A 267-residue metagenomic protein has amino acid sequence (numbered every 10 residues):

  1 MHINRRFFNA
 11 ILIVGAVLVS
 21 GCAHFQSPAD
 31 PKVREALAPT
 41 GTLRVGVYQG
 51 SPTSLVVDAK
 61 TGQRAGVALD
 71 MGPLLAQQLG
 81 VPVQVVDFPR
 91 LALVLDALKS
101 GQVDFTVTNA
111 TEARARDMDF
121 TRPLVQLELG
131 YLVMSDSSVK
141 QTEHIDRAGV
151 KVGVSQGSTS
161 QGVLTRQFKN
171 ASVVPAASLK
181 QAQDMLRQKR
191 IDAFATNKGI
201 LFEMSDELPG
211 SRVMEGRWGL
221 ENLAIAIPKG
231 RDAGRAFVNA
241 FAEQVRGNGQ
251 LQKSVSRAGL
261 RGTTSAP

Functional and structural regions predicted by a protein language model:
H2-I11: Bacterial N-terminal signal peptides that target proteins for export
V19-G21: C-terminal motif of bacterial Sec signal peptides marking the signal peptidase cleavage site
A23-P28, G66-Q78, S137, E143-D146 (+4 more regions): Extended ligand-binding regions for polar small-molecule ligands
Q26-N109, N248, R257: Extracytoplasmic small-molecule ligand-binding "clamshell" domains of the periplasmic binding protein/Venus flytrap
V47-P52, T61-Q78, G130-Q181, K198-I200 (+1 more regions): Bilobed "Venus flytrap"/periplasmic-binding protein-like clamshell domains and structurally analogous long
Q49, V125-D136, K198, F202-E243 (+1 more regions): Periplasmic-binding protein-like
P73, Q77, P82-D146, R212-R217: Acidic, polar ligand-binding/catalytic clefts
D104-T108, D192-N197: Paired acidic/hydrophobic, glycine-rich loop segments that form the ligand-binding mouth/hinge of periplasmic-binding
